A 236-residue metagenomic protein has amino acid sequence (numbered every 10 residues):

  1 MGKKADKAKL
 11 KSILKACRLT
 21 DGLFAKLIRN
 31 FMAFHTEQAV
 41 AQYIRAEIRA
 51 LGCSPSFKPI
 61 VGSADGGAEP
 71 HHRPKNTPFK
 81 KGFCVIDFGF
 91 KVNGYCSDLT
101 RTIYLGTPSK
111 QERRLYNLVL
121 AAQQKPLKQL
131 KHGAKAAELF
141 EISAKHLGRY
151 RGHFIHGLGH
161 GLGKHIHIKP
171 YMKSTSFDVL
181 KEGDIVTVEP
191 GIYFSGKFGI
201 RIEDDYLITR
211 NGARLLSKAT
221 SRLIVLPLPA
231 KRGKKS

Functional and structural regions predicted by a protein language model:
M1-S236: Active-site neighborhoods and metal-handling regions in enzymes and metal-associated proteins
